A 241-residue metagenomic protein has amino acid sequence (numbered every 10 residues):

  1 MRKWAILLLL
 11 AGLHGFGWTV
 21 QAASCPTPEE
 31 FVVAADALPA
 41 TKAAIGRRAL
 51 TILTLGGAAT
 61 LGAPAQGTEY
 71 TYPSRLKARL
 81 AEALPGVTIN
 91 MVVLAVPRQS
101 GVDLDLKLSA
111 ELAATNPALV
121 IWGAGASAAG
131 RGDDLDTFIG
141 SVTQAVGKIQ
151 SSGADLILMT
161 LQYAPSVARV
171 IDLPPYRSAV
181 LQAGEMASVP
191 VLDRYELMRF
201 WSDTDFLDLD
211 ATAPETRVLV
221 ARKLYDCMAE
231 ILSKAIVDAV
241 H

Functional and structural regions predicted by a protein language model:
I6-G15: Bacterial N-terminal signal peptides
G17-S24: Boundary at the C-terminal end of the N-terminal hydrophobic targeting segment
C25, V93-Q99, I121-G130, E185 (+1 more regions): Cell-envelope and extracellular/periplasmic
C25-V93, A110-N116: Serine-esterase "nucleophile elbow" of acetyl-processing enzymes
T51-T54, V87-T115, S127-L158: Internal alpha/beta domain cores that form substrate/cofactor-binding pockets in large enzymes and binding proteins
G62-P64, G101-D103, A128-D133, S166-V170 (+1 more regions): Extracytoplasmic/secreted cell-surface and envelope-processing proteins
I121-S127, V146-R177: Active-site segments of SGNH/GDSL-like serine hydrolases that catalyze O-acetyl group transfer/hydrolysis on lipids
A164-H241: Catalytic His-Asp segment of secreted/periplasmic serine-dependent ester chemistry enzymes
